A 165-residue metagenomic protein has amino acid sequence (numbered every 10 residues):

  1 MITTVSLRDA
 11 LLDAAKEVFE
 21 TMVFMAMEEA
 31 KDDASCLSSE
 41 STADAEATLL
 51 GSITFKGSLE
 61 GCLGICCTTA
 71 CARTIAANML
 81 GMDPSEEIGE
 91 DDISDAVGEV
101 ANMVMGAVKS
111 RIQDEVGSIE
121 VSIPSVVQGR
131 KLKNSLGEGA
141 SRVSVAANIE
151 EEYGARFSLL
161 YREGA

Functional and structural regions predicted by a protein language model:
M1-A165: N-terminal auxiliary interaction/assembly segments of multi-subunit proteins
